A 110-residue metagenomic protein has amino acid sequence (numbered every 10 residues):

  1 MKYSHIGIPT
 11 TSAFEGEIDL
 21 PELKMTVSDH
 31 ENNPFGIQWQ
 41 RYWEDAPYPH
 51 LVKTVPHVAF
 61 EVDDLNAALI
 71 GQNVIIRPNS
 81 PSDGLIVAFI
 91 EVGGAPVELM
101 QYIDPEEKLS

Functional and structural regions predicted by a protein language model:
M1-N32, G36-Y48, N73-S110: Vicinal oxygen chelate
L51-S80: Mid-chain, well-packed structural core segment of small domains
